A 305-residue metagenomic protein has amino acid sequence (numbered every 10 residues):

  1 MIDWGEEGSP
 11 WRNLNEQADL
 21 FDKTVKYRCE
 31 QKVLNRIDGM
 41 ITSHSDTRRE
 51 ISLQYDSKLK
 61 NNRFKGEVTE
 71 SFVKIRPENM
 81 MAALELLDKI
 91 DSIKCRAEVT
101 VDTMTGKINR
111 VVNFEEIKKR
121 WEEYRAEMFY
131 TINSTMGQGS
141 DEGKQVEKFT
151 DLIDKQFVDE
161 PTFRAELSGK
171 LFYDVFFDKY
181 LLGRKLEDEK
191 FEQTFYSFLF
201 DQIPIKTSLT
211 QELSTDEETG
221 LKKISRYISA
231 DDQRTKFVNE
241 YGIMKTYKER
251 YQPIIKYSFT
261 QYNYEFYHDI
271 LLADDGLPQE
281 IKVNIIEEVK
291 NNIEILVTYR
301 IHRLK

Functional and structural regions predicted by a protein language model:
M1-K305: Signature of exported/secreted
